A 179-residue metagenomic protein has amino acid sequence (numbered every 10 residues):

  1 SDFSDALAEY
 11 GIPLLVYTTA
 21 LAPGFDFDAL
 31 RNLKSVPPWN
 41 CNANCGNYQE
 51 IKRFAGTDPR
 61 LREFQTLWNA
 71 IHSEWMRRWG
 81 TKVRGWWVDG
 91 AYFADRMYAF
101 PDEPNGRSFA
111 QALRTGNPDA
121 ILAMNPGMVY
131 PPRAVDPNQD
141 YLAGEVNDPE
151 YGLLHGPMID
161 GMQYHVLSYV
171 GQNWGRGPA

Functional and structural regions predicted by a protein language model:
S1-A179: Mature catalytic domains of secreted/periplasmic carbohydrate-active enzymes
